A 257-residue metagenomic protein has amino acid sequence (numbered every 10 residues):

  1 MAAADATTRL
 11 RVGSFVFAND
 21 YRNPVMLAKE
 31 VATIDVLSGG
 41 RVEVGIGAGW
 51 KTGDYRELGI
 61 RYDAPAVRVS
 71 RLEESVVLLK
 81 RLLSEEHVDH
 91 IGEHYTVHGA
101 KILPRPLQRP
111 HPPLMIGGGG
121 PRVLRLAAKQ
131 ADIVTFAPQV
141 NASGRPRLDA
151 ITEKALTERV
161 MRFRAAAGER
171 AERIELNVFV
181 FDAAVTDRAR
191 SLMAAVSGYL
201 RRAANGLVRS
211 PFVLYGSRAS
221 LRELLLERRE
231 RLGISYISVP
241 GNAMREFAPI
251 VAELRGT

Functional and structural regions predicted by a protein language model:
M1-T257: Active-site-adjacent structural elements that line small-molecule/cofactor binding pockets in enzymes
